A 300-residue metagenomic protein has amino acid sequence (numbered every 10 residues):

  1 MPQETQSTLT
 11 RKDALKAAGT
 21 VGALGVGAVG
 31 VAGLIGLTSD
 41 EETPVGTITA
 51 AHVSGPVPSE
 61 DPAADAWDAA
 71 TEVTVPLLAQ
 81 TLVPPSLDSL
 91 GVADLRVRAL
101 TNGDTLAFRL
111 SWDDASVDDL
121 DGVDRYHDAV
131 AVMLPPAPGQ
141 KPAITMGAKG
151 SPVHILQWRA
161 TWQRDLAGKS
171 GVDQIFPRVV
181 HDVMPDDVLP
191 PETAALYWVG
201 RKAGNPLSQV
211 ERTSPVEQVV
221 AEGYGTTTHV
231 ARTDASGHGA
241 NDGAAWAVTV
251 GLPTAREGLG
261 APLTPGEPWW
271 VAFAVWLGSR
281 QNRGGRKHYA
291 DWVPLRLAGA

Functional and structural regions predicted by a protein language model:
E4-T8, L34-W67, D124-T193, W198-T213 (+1 more regions): Acidic/polar low-complexity flexible segments
K12-G25, V29-R109, D113-D119, G147 (+4 more regions): Order/disorder boundary and secretion-linked terminal/linker segments
G91-A93, Y126, A231-T233: Residues that act as N-cap/strand-start positions at coil-to-secondary-structure junctions
A93-V97, D104-L106, D128-V130, V248 (+1 more regions): Residue-level detector of short, conserved catalytic/binding motifs and their immediate flanks
L95-R98, A235-A240: Beta-strand-rich interaction surfaces with strong enrichment in secreted/lumenal proteins
R109, A247-R256: Exposed aromatic-hydrophobic patches
A194-H238: Glycine-aromatic-enriched beta-strand/loop faces of beta-sandwich-type recognition domains, especially lectin-like
G237-A244, G260-P265: Exposed beta-sheet edge/beta-hairpin loop segments within beta-rich domains
